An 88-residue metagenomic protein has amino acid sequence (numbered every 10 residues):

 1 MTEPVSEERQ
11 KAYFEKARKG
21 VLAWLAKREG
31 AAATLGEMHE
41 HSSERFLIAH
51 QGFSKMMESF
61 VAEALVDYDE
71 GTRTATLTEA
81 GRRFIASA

Functional and structural regions predicted by a protein language model:
T2-R28, A49, A88: Short alpha-helical segments that sit at the start of domains
E8, S43-E44: Short, contiguous strand/loop micro-motifs
A31-S42: Short acidic, hydrophobic short linear motifs in intrinsically disordered regions
L47-A62: Short amphipathic alpha-helical interaction segments
V61-G71: A short, conserved structural fragment
R73-E79: Minor-groove-contacting beta-hairpin "wing" of winged helix-turn-helix DNA-binding domains
R82-A88: Short, amphipathic alpha-helical interaction segments positioned at domain boundaries
